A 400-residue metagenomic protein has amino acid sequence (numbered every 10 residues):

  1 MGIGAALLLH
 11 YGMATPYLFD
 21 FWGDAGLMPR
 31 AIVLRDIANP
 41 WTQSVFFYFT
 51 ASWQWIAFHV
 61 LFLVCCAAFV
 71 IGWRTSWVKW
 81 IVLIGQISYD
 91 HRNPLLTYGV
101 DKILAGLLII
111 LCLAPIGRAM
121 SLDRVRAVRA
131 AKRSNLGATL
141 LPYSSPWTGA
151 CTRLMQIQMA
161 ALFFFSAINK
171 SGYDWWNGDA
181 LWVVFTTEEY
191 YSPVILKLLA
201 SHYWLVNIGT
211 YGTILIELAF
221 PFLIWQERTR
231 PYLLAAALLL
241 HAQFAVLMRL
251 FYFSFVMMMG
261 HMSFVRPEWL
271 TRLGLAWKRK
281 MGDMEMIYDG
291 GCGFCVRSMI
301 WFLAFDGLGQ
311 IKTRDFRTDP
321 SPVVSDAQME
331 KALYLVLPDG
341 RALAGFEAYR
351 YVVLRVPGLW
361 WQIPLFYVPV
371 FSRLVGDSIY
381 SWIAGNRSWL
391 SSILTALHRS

Functional and structural regions predicted by a protein language model:
M1-D319, A327-E330, L390-S391: Alpha-helical membrane-anchoring segments
R317-S400: Thiol/selenol-based redox catalytic cores and closely related redox-interacting motifs
